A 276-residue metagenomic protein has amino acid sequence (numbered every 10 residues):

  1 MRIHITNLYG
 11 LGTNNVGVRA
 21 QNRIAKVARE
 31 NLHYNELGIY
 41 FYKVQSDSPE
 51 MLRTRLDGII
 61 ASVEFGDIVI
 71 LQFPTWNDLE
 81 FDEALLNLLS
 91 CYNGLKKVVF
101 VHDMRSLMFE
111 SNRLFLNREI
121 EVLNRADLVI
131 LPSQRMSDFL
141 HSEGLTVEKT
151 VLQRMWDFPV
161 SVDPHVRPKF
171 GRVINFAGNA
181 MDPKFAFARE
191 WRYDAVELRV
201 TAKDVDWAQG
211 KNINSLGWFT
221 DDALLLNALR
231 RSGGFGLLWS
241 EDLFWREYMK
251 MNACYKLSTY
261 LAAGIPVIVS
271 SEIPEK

Functional and structural regions predicted by a protein language model:
M1-K43, Y193-D194: N-terminal subdomain of nucleotide-sugar transferases
R2-H4, E36-I39, L128-L131, V173-G178 (+2 more regions): Short, hydrophobic beta-strand segments that form beta-sheet elements in well-ordered domains
G17-Q21, L131-S133, S270: Replace "coordinates the UDP/GDP/TDP-sugar" with "coordinates nucleotide-activated sugar donors
S46-D138: Extended catalytic core of nucleotide-activated donor transferases of GT-like folds
D127-H141, L145-D163: Donor nucleotide-sugar binding/catalytic pocket of nucleotide-sugar-dependent glycosyltransferases
R135-S137, M181, V267, I273-E275: Alpha-helix capping/helix-boundary segments
F158-R231: Conserved catalytic-core segment of nucleotide-activated headgroup transferases in glycan assembly
W218-A262, V269-E272: Nucleotide-sugar-dependent
